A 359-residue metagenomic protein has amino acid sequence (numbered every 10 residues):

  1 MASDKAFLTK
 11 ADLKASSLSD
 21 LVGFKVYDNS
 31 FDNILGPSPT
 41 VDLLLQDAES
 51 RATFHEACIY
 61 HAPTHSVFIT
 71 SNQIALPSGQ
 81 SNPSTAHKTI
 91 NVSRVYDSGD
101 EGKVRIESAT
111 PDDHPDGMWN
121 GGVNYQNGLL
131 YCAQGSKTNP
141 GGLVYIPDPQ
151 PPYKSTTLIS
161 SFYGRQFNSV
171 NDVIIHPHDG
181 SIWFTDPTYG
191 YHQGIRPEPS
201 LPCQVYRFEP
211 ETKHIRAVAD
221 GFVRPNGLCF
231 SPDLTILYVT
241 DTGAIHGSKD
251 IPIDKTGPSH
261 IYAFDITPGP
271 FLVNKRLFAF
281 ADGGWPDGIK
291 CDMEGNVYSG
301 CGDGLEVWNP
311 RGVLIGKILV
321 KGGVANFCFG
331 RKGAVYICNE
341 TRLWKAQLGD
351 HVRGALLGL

Functional and structural regions predicted by a protein language model:
A2-S30, S38-I90: Beta-strand-rich domains and repeat architectures in extracellular enzymes and scaffolds, especially beta-propellers
N29-E49, E101-H114, P151-G164, Q204-R224 (+2 more regions): Blade-edge beta-strand/turn elements of extracellular beta-propeller and related beta-sheet repeat scaffolds
E49-T64, D113-G135, F162-I182, Y189-G190 (+6 more regions): Beta-rich, blade/repeat-based domains predominating in secreted/periplasmic proteins but also intracellular
I74, G79-G135, G141, T157-F162: Blade-loop segments of beta-propeller domains
P77-K88, G135-G141, Y191-C203, H246-S259: Short, solvent-exposed loop/turn segments at conserved positions within beta-propeller repeat blades
Q80-P83, K88-S93, G142-Y145, C203-Y206 (+3 more regions): A short loop-to-beta-strand structural motif that recurs across blades of beta-propeller domains
V95-D100, I146-P151, A263-F271, L348-L356: Short loop/turn segments immediately following beta-strands, especially the blade-tip and inter-blade linker loops
N326-L359: Blade-level signature of beta-propeller repeat domains, shared across WD40, Kelch, NHL, RCC1 and BNR/Asp-box propellers
